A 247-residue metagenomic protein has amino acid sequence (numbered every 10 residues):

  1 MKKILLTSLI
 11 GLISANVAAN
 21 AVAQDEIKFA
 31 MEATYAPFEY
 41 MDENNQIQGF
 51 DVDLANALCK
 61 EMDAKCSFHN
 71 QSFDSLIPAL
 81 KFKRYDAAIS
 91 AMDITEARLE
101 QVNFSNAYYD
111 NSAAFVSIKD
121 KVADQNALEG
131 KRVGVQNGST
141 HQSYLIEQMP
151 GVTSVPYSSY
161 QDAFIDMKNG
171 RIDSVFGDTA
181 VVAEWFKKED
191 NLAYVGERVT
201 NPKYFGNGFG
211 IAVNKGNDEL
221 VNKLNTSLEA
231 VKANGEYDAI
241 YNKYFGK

Functional and structural regions predicted by a protein language model:
V22-A91, N234: Extracytoplasmic small-molecule ligand-binding "clamshell" domains of the periplasmic binding protein/Venus flytrap
A33, Y109-V116, F186-T226, K247: Periplasmic-binding protein-like
D53-E61, A127, K131-R132, N137-T140 (+1 more regions): Extended ligand-binding regions for polar small-molecule ligands
K60, H69-N70, D74-D86, Q101-N103 (+3 more regions): Short helices/loops that flank or line small-molecule/ion binding pockets
K65-S72, V135, V152-S159: Short beta-strand-to-loop elements that line the ligand-binding cleft of bilobed periplasmic-binding protein-like
S90-E100, E147, D173-F205: A ligand-binding cleft/hinge motif common to bilobed small-molecule-binding domains
S105, S117-V133: Flexible hinge/capping segments at coil-to-helix
Y144-Y157, A193-T200, T226-K247: Ligand-binding clefts/hinges and TM-proximal coupling segments of bilobed small-molecule sensing domains
